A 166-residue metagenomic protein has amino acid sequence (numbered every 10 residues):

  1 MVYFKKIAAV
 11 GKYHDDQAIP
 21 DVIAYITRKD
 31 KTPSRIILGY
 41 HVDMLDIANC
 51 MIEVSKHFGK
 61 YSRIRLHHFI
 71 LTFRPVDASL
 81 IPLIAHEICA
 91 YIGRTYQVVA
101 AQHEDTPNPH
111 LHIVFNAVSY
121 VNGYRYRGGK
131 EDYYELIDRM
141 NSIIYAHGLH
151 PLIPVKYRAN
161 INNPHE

Functional and structural regions predicted by a protein language model:
M1-E166: N-terminal nicking endonuclease/strand-transfer module with a His-rich metal-binding environment and a catalytic Tyr
